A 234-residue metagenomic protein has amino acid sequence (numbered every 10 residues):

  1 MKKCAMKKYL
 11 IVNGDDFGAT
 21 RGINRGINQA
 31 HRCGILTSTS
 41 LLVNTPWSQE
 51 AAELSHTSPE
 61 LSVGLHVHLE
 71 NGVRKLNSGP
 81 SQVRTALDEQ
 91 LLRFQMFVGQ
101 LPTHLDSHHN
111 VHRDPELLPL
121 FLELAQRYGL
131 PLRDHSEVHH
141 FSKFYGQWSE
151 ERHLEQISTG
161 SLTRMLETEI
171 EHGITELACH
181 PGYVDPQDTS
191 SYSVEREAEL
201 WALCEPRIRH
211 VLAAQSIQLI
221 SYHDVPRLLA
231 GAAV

Functional and structural regions predicted by a protein language model:
M6-R21: Boundary/entry segment of secreted carbohydrate-active catalytic domains
Y9-I11, L36-S40, E60-H66, P102-H104 (+3 more regions): Structural preference for beta-strand elements that scaffold enzyme active sites
D15-F17, L42-N44, H66-G72, H108-N110 (+4 more regions): Active-site beta-loop-alpha junctions enriched in small/polar residues
F17-R21, L41-E50, N71-L76, H108-E116 (+1 more regions): Acidic-and-aromatic substrate-binding clefts and catalytic sites of carbohydrate-active enzymes
I27-C33, S48-G64, L92-V98, T168-I170: Acidic (Asp/Glu)-rich catalytic clusters
G72-R93: Glycine/small-residue-rich loop that forms an oxyanion/phosphate-binding "nest" at active or ligand-binding sites
L91-I170: Catalytic domains of cell-wall/extracellular-matrix polysaccharide-remodeling enzymes, centered on de-N-acetylation
S190-V234: C-terminal domain-boundary segment and adjacent tail
